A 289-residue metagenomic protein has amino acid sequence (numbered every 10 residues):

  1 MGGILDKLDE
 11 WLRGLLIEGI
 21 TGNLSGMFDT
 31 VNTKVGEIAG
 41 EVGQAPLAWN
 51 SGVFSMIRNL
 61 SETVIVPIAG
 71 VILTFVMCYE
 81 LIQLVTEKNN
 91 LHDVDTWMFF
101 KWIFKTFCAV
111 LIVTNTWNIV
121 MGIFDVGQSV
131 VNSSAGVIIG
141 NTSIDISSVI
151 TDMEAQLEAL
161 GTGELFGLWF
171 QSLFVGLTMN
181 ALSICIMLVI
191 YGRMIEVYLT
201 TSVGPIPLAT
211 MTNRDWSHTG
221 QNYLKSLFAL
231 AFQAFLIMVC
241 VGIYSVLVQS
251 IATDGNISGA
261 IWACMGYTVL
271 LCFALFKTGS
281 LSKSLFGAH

Functional and structural regions predicted by a protein language model:
M1-I72, K88-W97, F107-T178, S217-N222 (+2 more regions): Gly/Ser-rich, low-complexity
S61, E80, V175-G176, L199-V203 (+2 more regions): General secondary-structure edge motif
S61-K101, C185-L199: Alpha-helical transmembrane segments and their immediate interhelical/interface regions in integral membrane proteins
V71, F75, Y79, V110 (+3 more regions): Hydrophobic alpha-helical transmembrane segments in multi-pass membrane proteins
C78-V85, I184, L188, A209 (+3 more regions): Structural signature of transmembrane alpha-helix termini at the membrane-water interface
S183-I190, M194-V197, T201-C240: Extended serine/threonine-enriched, polar tracts that run as long, contiguous segments within proteins
